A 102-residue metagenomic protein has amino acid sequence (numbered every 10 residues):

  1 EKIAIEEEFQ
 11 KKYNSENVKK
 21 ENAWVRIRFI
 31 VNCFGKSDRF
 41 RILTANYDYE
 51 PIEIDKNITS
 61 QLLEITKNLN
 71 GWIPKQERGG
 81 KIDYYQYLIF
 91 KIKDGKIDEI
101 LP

Functional and structural regions predicted by a protein language model:
E1-I5: Extended, non-globular alpha-helical segments
E6-Y13, N32-T44, L63-P102: Conserved "boundary/linchpin" sites in short secondary-structure elements
E16-A23: Short loop/turn motifs at secondary-structure junctions and domain boundaries
V18, F34, Y47-Y49: Short, cysteine-centered beta-strand-loop-beta hairpins and adjacent loop/turn segments enriched in charged/polar
W24, Y49-E50, E77, K81: Residue-level detector of alpha-helical recognition elements and their boundaries
W24-R26, Y87: Broad gene-expression machinery/nucleic-acid interaction feature
N46-Q61: A short, polar/charged loop-to-alpha-helix boundary motif
